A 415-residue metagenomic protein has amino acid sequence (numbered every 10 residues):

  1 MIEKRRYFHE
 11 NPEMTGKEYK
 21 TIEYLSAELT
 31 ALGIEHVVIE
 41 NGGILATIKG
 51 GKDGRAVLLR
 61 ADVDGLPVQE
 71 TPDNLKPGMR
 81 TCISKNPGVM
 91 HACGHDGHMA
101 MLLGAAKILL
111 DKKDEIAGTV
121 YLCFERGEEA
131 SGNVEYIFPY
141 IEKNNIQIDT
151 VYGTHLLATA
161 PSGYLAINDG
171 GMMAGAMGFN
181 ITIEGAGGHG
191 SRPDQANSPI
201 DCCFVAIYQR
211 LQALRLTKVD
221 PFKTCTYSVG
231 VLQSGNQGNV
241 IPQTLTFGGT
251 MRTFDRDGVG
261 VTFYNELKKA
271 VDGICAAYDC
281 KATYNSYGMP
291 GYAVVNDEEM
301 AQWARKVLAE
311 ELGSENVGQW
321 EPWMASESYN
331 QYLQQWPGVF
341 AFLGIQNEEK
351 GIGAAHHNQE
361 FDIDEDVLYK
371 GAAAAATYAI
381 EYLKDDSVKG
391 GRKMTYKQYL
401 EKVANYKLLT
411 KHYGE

Functional and structural regions predicted by a protein language model:
M1-H91, D96, A100-A117: Acidic/His- and Gly-rich active-site-bordering loop/insert found across diverse amide/peptide-bond hydrolases
F8, L29, A46, L59 (+9 more regions): Divalent metal-coordination and catalytic microenvironments
E13, D62-D64, G127, L157 (+1 more regions): Active-site beta-loop-alpha junctions enriched in small/polar residues
T15-K20, D96, S198, V295-E298 (+1 more regions): Soluble non-cytosolic domains of exported or imported proteins
L66, R80-M90, D96-G97, L109-V231 (+2 more regions): Histidine/acidic-residue-rich, glycine-tolerant segments that coordinate divalent metal ions
V68-R80, G170-A174, E348-A355: Short, flexible, mixed-charge acidic loops at enzyme active sites
C202-E415: Metal-dependent amide/peptide-bond hydrolase catalytic core, centered on the "pita-bread" metallohydrolase fold
